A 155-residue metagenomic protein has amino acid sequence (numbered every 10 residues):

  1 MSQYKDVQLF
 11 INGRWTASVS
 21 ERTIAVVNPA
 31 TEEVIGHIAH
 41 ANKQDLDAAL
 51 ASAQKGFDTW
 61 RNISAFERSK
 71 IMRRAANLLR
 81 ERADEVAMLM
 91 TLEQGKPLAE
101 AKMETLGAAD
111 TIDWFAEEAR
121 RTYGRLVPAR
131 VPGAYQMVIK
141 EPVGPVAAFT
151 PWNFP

Functional and structural regions predicted by a protein language model:
M1-A30: Hydrophobic face of amphipathic alpha-helices that form TPR/SEL1-like repeat modules and related alpha-solenoid
L9, T91, R120, A129 (+1 more regions): Short glycine- and Lys/Arg-enriched binding-loop motifs that mark or flank ligand-binding interfaces
N28, H40, K140: Conserved strand-loop elements at the edges of beta-sheets that form or border functional pockets
E33-Y123, G133: Glycine-rich loop-to-alpha-helix module at the N-terminal edge of alpha/beta enzyme cores
R125-P155: Conserved small-residue-rich beta-alpha loop and adjacent elements that most often cradle the phosphate/pyrophosphate
